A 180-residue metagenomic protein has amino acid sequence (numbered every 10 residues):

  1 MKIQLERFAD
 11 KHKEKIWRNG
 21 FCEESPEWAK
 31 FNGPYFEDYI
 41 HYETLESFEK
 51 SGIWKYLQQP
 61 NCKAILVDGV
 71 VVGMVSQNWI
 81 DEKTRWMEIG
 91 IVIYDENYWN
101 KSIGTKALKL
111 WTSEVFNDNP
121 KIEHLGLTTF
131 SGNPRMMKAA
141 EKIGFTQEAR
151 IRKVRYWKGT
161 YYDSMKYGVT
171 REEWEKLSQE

Functional and structural regions predicted by a protein language model:
M1-K15, N19, E23, C62 (+1 more regions): Acyl-donor (CoA/ACP) binding surface of acyl/acetyltransferases
D10, Y39-Y42, Q59: Generic alpha-helical scaffold signal
S25-K50: Conserved GNAT-fold acetyl-CoA-binding loop/helix
P34-Y39, N61, I65-V67: An N-terminal domain-start capping segment
I53-Q58, F145: Short loop/turn motifs at secondary-structure junctions and domain boundaries
